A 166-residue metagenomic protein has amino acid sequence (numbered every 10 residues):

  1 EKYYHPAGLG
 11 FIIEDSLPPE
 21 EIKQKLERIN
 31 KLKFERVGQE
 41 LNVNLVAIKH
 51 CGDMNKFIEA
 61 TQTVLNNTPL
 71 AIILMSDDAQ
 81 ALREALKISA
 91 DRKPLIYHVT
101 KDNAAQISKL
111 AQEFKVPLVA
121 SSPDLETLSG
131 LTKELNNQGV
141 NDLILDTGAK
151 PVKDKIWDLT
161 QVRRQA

Functional and structural regions predicted by a protein language model:
E1-G130: Active-site beta->alpha loop and helix N-cap motifs at the rims of alpha/beta catalytic domains
D102-A166: Catalytic alpha/beta core domains of metabolic enzymes, predominantly
